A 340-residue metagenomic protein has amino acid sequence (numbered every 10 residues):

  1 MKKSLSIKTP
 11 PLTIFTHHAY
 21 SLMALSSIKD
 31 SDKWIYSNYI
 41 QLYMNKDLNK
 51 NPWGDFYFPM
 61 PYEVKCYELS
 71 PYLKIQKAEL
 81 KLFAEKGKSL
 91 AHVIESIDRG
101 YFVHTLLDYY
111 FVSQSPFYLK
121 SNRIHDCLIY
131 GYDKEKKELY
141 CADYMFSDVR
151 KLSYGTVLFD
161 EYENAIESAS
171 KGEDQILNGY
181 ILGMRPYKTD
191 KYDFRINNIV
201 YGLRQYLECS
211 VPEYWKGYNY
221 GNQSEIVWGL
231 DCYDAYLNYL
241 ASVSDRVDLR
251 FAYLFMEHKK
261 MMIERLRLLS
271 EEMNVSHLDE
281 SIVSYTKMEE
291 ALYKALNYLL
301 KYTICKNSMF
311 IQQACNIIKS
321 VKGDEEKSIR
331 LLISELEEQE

Functional and structural regions predicted by a protein language model:
M1-K86: Cysteine-nucleophile protease catalytic domains, especially the papain-like/related folds used in DUB/UBL proteases
P10-I14, L119, D245, L249-A252: Short, charged/polar micro-motifs that form catalytic or ligand-binding hotspots
A19-Y20, E68, H92, E161 (+6 more regions): Exposed alpha-helical structural elements
A24, V93, T105, C141 (+4 more regions): Generic structural hydrophobic/aromatic packing signal, biased to beta-strands
I28-G54, F83-K136, C141: Active-site-adjacent substructure of cysteine-protease-like catalytic cores
Y62-D108, N178-P186, F194: Predominantly the structural core of cysteine protease catalytic domains
K134-L254: Noncatalytic regulatory segments and standalone regulatory/sensor domains
S244-E340: Charged, long alpha-helical assembly modules
